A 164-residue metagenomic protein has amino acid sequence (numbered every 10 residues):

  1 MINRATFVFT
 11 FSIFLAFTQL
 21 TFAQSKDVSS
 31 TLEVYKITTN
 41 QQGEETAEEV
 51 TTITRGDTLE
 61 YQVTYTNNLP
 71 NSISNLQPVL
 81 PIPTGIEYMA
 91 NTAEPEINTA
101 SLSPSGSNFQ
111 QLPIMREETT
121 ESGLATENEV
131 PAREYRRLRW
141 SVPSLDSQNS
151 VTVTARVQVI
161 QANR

Functional and structural regions predicted by a protein language model:
M1-F9: Bacterial N-terminal signal peptides that target proteins for export
I2-N3, F22-R164: Exported/extracytosolic protein signature
V8-T18: Bacterial N-terminal signal peptides
